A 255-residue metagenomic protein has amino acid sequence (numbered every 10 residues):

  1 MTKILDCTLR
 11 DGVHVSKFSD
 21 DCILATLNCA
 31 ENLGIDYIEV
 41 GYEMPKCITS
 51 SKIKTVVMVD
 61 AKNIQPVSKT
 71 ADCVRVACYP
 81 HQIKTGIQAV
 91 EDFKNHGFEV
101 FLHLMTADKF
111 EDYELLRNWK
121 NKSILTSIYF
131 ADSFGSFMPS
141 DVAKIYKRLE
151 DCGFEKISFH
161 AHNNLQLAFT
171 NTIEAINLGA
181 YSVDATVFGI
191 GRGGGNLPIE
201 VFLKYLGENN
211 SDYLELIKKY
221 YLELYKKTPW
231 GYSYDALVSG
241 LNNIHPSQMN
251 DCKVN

Functional and structural regions predicted by a protein language model:
M1-N255: Catalytic cores and adjacent flexible loops of soluble metabolic enzymes that perform enolate/carbanion chemistry on
